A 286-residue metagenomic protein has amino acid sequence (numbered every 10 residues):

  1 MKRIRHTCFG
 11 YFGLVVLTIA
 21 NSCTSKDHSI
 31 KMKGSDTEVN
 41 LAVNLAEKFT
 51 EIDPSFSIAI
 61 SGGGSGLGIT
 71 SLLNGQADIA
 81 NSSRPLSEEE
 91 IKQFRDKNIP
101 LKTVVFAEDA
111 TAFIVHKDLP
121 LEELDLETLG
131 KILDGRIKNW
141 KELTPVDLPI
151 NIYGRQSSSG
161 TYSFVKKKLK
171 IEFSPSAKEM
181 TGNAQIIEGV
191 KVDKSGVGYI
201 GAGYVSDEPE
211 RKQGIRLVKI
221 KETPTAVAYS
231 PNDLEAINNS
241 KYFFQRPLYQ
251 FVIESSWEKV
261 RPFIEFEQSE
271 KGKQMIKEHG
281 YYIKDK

Functional and structural regions predicted by a protein language model:
M1-I30: Bacterial Sec-dependent N-terminal signal peptides
C23-A80, R84-K92, I99-D109, I114-K286: Exported/periplasmic ABC-transporter solute-binding proteins
